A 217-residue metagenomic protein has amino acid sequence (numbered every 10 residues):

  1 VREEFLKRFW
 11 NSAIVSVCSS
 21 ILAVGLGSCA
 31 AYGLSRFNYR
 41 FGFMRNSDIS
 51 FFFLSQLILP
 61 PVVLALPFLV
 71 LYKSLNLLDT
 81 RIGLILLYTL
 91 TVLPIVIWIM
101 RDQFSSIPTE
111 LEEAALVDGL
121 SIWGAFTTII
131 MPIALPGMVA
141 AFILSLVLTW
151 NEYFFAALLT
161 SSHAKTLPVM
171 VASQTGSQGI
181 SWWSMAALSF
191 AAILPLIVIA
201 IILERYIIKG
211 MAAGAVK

Functional and structural regions predicted by a protein language model:
V1-K217: A structural signal for multi-pass alpha-helical bundles of membrane permease subunits that mediate small-molecule
